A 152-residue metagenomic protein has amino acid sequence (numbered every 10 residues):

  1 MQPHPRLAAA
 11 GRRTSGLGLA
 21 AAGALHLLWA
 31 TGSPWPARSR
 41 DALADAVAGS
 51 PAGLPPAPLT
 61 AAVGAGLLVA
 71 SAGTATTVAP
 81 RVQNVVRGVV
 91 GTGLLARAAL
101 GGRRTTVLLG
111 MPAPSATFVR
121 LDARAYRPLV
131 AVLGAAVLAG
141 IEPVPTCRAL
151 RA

Functional and structural regions predicted by a protein language model:
M1-A152: Short amphipathic, positively biased membrane-proximal segments that drive organelle/inner-membrane targeting
